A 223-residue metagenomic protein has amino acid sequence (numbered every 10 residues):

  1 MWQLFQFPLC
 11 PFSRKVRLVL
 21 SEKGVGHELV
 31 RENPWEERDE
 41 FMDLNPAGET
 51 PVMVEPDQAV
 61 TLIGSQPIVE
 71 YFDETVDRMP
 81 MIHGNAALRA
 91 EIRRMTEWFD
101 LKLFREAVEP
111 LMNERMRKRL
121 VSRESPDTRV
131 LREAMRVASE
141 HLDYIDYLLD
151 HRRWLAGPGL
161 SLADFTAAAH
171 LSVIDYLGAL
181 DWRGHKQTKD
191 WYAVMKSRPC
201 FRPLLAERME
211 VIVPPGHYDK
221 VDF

Functional and structural regions predicted by a protein language model:
M1-R132, D222-F223: GST-like domain detector, emphasizing the conserved glutathione-binding G-site in the N-terminal thioredoxin-like
V30, E106, G184, L205-A206: Residue-level detector of family-conserved "landmark" positions at structurally sensitive sites
W35, L160, E210-V211: Positions that flank functional sites
N45, Q66, A107, L149 (+2 more regions): Short, flexible helix/strand-to-coil boundary loops that buttress conserved ligand/catalytic motifs in alpha/beta
F99-S197: GST-like fold's C-terminal all-alpha helical module
R198, P203-L204: A late-sequence structural motif
R208-F223: Acidic/histidine-enriched, glycine/proline-rich intrinsically disordered or flexible terminal extensions
